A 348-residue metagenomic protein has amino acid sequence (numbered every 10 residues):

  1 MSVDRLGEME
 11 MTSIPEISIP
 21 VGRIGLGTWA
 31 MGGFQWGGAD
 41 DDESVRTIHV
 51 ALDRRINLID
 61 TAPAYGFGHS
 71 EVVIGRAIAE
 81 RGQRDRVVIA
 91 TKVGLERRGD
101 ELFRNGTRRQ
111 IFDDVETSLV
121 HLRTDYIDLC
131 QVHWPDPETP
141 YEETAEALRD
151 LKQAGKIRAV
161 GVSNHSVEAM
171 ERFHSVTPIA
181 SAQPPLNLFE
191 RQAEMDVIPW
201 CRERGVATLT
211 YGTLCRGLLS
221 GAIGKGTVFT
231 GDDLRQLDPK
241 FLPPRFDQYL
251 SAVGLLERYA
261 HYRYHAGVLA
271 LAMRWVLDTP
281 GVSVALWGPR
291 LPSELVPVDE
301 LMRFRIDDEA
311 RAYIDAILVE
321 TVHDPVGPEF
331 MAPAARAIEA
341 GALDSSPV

Functional and structural regions predicted by a protein language model:
M1-V87: N-terminal binding-site loop/beta-alpha segment at the start of enzyme catalytic domains that lines or forms
D4-M9, G231-R258, Y262-R263, G281-V282 (+2 more regions): Terminal-tail/helix-coil boundary detector
I17-Q35, A90-F103, Y126, Q131: N-terminal small/glycine-rich loop or linker at the start of catalytic domains across soluble metabolic enzymes
I19-I24, R55-N57, Q83-V87, T124-D128 (+5 more regions): Short, well-ordered coil/turn segments that N-cap beta-strands
L26, S44, I59, I74 (+12 more regions): Conserved, mostly hydrophobic/aromatic
W29-M31, A62-A64, K92-E96, V132-P135 (+4 more regions): Active-site beta-loop-alpha junctions enriched in small/polar residues
R98-Q192, D196, A207: Glycine/proline-rich, positively charged, aromatic-decorated active-site loop/lid region on the catalytic face
A193-D232: Aromatic-lined glycan-binding groove of carbohydrate-active enzymes
